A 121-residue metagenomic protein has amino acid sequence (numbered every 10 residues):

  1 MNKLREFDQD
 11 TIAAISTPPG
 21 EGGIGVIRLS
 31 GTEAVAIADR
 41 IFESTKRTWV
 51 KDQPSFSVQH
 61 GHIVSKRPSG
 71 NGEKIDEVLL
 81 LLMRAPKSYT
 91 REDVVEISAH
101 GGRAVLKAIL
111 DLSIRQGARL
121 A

Functional and structural regions predicted by a protein language model:
M1-A121: A glycine-rich (often HGG/GG-containing) alpha/beta subdomain
